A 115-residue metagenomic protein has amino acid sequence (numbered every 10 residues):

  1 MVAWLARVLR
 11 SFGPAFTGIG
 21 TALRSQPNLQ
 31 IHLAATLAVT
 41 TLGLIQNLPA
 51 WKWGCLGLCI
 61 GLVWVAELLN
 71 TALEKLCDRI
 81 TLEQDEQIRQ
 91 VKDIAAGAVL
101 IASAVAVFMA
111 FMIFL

Functional and structural regions predicted by a protein language model:
M1-K75, R79-I80, Q84-E86, K92 (+1 more regions): Hydrophobic alpha-helical transmembrane segments
